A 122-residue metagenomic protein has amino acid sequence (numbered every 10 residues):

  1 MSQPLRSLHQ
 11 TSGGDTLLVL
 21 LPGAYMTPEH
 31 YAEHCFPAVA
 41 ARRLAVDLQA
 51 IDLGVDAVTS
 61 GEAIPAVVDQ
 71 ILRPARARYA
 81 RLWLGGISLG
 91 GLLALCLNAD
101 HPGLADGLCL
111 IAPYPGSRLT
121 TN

Functional and structural regions predicted by a protein language model:
S2-R43: Short, surface-exposed "cap/lid" segments of acyl-processing enzymes
T16-L17, R81-W83, G107: Structural motif
A40-V58: Conserved alpha/beta-hydrolase
L53, C109-L119: Active-site nucleophile loop of the alpha/beta-hydrolase fold
V58-A77: Alpha/beta-hydrolase active-site loop
L84-G86, I111: Short beta-strand immediately N-terminal to the catalytic nucleophile in serine-hydrolase-like folds
G86-G90, A94: Gly/Ala-rich beta-loop-alpha elbow adjacent to hydrolase catalytic centers
C96-G107, G116: Conserved hydrolase catalytic core segment
